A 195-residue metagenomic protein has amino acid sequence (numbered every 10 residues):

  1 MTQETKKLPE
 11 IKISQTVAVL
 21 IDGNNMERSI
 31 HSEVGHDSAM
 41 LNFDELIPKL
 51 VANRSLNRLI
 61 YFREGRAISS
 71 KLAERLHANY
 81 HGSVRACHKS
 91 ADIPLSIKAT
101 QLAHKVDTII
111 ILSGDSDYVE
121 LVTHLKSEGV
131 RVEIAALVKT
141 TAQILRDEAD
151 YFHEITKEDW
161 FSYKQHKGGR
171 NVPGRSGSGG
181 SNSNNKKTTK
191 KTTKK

Functional and structural regions predicted by a protein language model:
T2-A91, Q101-H104, R131: Domain-level signal for Mg2+-assisted phosphodiester chemistry and nucleotide/NA-binding surfaces in nucleic-acid
N25-R28, E45-I47, L95, E120 (+3 more regions): Low-complexity, compositionally biased segments
G65-S178, K194: Nuclease catalytic cores that cleave nucleic-acid phosphodiester bonds, predominantly acidic two-metal-ion
S178-K195: Long, low-complexity, intrinsically disordered segments
